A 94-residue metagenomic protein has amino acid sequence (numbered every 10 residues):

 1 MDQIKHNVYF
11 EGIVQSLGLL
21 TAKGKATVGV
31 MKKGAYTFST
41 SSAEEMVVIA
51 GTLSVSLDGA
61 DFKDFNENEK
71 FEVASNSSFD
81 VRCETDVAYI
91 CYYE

Functional and structural regions predicted by a protein language model:
M1-K23: A short, N-terminal "cap"/entry segment at the start of jelly-roll beta-barrel domains of the cupin/DSBH fold
G12, T21-S41, F65-S75: Conserved short histidine dyad/triad with adjacent acidic residue
S39-S41, S56-A60: Short alpha-helix capping/helix-loop boundary micro-motifs
S42-S54: Glycine- and acidic-residue-biased ligand/ion/polar-headgroup-sensing regions
E45, D61-K63: Short, surface-exposed secondary-structure edge patches
A74-E94: Ligand-binding loop in jelly-roll beta-barrel domains
